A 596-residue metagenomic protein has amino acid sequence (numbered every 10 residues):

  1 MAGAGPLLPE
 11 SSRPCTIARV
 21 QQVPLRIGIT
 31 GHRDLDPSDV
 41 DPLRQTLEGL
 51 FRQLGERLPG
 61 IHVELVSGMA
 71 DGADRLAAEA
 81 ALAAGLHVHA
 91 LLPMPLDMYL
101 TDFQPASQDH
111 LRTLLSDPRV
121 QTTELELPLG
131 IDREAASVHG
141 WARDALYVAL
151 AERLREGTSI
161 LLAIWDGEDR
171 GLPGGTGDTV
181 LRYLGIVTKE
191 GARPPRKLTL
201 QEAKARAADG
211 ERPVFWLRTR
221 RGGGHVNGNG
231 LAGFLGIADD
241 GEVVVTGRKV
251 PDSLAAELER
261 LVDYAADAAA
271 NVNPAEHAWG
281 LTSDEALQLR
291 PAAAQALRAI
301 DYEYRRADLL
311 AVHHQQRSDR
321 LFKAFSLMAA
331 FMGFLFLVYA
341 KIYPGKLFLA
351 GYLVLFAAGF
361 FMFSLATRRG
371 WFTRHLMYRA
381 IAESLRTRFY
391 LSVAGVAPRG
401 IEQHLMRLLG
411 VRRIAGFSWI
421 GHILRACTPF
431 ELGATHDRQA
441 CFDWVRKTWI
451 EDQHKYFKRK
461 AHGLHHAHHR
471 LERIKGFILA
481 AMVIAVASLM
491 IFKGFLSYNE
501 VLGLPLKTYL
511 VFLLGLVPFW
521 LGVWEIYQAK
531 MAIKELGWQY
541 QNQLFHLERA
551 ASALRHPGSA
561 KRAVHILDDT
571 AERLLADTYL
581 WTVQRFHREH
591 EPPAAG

Functional and structural regions predicted by a protein language model:
A2-A4, P59, M332: Feature targets compositionally biased, intrinsically disordered low-complexity regions with long contiguous runs
A2-G3, L7-V20, R206-P291: Defense-system signaling and execution modules centered on TIR/cGAS-STING-like, death/scaffold domains and their
P6-P9, G140-A142, P194-R196, S364 (+1 more regions): A short linear-motif detector with a strong N-terminal bias
C15-I237: Acidic/glycine-enriched connector segments
E242-F477, V486-G596: Conserved non-transmembrane functional hotspots
